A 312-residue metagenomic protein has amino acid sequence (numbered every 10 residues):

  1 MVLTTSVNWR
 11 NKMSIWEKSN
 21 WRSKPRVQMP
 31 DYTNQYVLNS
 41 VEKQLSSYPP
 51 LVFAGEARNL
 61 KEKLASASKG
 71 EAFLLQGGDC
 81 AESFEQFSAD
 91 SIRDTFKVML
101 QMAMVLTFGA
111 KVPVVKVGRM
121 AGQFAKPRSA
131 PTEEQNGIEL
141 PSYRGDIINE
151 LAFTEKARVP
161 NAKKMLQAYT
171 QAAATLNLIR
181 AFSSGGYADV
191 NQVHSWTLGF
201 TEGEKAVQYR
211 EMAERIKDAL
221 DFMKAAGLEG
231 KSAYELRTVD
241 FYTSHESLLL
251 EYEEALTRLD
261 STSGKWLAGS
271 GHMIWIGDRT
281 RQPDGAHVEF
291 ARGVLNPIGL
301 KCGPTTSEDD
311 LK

Functional and structural regions predicted by a protein language model:
T5-F73: N-terminal basic/disordered segments at the start of proteins
E71, A81-E82, F87-K312: Active-site-facing alpha/beta catalytic cores
